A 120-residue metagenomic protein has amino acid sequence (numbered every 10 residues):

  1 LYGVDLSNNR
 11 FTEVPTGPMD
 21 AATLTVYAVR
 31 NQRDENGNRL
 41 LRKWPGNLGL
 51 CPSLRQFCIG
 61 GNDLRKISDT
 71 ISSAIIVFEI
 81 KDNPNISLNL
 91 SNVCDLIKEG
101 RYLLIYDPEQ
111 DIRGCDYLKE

Functional and structural regions predicted by a protein language model:
L1, F11, T23-T25, L41 (+5 more regions): Conserved hydrophobic position(s) of the canonical leucine-rich repeat
L1-G17, S53-G60: Tandem repeat scaffolds
V4-L6, T25-V29, F57-I59, F78-I80 (+1 more regions): Conserved hydrophobic beta-strand positions in leucine-rich repeat
N9, N31-Q32, N38-R39, N62 (+1 more regions): Consensus "Asn ladder" position of solenoid repeat domains
V14, N36, K43-W44, I67 (+1 more regions): Canonical leucine-rich repeat
G17-D20, L41, L48-L50, T70-S72 (+1 more regions): Hydrophobic anchor residues at the C-terminal helix/turn of individual leucine-rich repeat
K66-S73, I80: Extracellular beta-strand solenoids
N85-E120: Membrane-proximal C-terminal cap and juxtamembrane stalk of leucine-rich repeat ectodomains
